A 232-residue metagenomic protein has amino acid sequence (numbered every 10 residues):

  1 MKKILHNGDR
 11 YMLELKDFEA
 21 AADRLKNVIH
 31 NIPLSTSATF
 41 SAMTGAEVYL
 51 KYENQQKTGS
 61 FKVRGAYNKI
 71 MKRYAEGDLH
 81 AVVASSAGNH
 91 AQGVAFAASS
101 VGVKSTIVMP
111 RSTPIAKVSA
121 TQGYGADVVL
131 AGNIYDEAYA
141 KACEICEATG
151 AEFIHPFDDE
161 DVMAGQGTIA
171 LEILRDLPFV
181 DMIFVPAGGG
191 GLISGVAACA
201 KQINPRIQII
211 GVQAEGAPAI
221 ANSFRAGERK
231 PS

Functional and structural regions predicted by a protein language model:
K2-S232: PLP-dependent amino-acid enzyme catalytic core
